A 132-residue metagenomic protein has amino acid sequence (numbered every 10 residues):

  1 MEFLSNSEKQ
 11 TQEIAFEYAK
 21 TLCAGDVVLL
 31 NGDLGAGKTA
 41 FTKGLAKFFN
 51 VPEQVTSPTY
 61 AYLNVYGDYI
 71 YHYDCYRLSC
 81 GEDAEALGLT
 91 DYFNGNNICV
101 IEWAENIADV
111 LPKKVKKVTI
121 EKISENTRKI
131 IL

Functional and structural regions predicted by a protein language model:
M1, K47, E82, T90-L132: Short phosphate-coordinating micro-motif centered on Lys-Gly-acidic
M1-E17: N-terminal pre-Walker A segment at the start of P-loop NTPase domains
Y18-G25: Phosphate-binding P-loop
V27-L29: Short hydrophobic/aromatic beta-strand immediately N-terminal to the Walker A/P-loop
N31-D33: P-loop (Walker A) phosphate-binding loop of NTP-binding proteins
K38: Conserved lysine of the Walker
V51-Y66: Short beta-strand-centered segment that lines the nucleotide-binding/catalytic pocket of NTP-utilizing
V65-Y92: Mid-chain, well-packed structural core segment of small domains
